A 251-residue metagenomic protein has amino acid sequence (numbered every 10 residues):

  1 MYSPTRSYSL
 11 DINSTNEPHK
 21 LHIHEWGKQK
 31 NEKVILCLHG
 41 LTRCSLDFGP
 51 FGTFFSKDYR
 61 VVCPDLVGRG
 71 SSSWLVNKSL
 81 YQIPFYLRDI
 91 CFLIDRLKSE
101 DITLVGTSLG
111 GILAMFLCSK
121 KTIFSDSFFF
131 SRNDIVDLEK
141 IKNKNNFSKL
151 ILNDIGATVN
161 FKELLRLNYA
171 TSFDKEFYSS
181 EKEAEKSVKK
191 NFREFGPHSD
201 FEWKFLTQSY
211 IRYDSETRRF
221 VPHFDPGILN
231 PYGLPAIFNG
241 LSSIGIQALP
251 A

Functional and structural regions predicted by a protein language model:
M1-K20: N-terminal cap/lid segment of alpha/beta-hydrolase-fold proteins
N16-E17, C63-V105, D134-L138, N143: Active-site loop/oxyanion-hole signature of alpha/beta-hydrolase fold enzymes
H22-V76: Conserved HGGG/HGGXW glycine-rich cap/lid loop of the alpha/beta-hydrolase fold
F55, L117-K121: Aromatic pocket-lining residues of Rossmann-like dinucleotide-binding sites
G106, G110, A114: Gly/Ala-rich beta-loop-alpha elbow adjacent to hydrolase catalytic centers
F130, I135-E181: Flexible "cap/lid" loop of the alpha/beta hydrolase fold
N168-D174, K186-P197, S209-R212: Helix-loop "lid/cap" segments that line or gate small-molecule binding pockets
D214-A251: Conserved serine/cysteine hydrolase catalytic core
